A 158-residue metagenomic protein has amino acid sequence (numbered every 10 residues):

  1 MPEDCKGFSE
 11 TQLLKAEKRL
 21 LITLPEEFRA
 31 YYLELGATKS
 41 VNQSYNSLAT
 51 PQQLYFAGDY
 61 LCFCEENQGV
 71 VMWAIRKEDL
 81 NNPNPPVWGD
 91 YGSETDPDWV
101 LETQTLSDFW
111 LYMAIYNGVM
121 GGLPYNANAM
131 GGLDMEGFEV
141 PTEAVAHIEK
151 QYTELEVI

Functional and structural regions predicted by a protein language model:
M1-S93, N117-L155: A surface-exposed partner-binding patch
G92-G122: Ampiphathic alpha-helical segments that act as solvent-exposed interaction surfaces
